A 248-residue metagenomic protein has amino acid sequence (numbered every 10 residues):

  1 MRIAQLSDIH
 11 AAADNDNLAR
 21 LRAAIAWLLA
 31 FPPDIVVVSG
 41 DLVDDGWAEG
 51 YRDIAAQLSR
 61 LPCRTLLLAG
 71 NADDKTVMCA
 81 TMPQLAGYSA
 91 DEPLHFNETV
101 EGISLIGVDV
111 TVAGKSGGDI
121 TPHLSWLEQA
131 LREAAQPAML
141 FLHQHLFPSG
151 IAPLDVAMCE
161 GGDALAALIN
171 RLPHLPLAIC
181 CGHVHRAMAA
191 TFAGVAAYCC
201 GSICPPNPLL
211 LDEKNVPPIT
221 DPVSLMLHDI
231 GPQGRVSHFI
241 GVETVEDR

Functional and structural regions predicted by a protein language model:
M1-H10, G102-V112, M139-H143, V195-G201 (+1 more regions): Active-site-proximal beta-strand elements of phosphoester/diester hydrolases
M1-Q57, P93, R132: N-terminal active-site segment of His-dependent metallophosphoesterases
L6, A19, L168-N170, M188-R248: Binuclear metal-dependent phosphoesterase catalytic core
D8, G40-D41, G70, H143 (+1 more regions): Active-site glycine-centered loops adjacent to acidic/histidine catalytic or metal-binding residues that shape
A11, T76, G114-S116, P148-A152 (+1 more regions): A short acidic, helix-capping loop that chelates divalent metal ions and anchors anionic groups
N15-N17, G40-S59, D74-G87, I151-V156 (+1 more regions): Metal-dependent catalytic neighborhoods of phosphoester/phosphodiester hydrolases
W27-I35, S116-V195, M226-L227, G234-R235: His/acidic metal-ligating clusters that form di-metal
A48-E128, R132, A164-L175, N215 (+1 more regions): Extended active-site neighborhood of metal-dependent phosphoesterases/phosphodiesterases
